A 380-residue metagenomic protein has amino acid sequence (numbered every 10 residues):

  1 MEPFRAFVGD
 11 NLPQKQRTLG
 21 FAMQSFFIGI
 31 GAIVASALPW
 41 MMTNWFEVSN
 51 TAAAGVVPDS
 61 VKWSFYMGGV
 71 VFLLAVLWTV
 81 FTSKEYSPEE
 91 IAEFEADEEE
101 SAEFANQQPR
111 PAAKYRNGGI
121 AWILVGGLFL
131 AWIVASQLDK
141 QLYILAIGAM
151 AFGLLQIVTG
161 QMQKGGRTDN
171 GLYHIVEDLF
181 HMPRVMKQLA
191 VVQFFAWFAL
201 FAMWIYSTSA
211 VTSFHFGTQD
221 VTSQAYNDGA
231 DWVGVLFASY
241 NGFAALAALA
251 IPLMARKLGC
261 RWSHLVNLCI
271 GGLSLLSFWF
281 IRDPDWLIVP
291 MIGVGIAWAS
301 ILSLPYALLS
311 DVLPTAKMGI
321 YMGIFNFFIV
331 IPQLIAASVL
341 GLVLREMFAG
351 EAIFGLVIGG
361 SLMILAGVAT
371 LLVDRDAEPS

Functional and structural regions predicted by a protein language model:
M1-L12, S300-P314: Intracellular juxtamembrane helix-capping segments at the cytosolic ends of symmetry-related transmembrane helices
F4, Q14-F195, F201, A369-S380: Intracellular loop-helix junctions on the cytosolic face of multi-pass helical membrane proteins
Q14-Q24, A230, L313-F325: Loop-to-transmembrane helix entry/capping segments in MFS-fold secondary transporters and related SLC/MFSD carriers
A32, T315-E346: A late C-terminal transmembrane helix in Major Facilitator Superfamily
D139-I147, G217-G242, F354: Loop-to-transmembrane helix entry
L246-C260, L344: Helix-to-loop junctions at the C-terminal end of transmembrane segments in multipass secondary transporters
I270-R282: C-terminal ends and interior cores of transmembrane alpha-helices in multi-pass membrane transporters/permeases
W279-M291: Helix-loop junctions at membrane interfaces in 12-TM secondary transporters
